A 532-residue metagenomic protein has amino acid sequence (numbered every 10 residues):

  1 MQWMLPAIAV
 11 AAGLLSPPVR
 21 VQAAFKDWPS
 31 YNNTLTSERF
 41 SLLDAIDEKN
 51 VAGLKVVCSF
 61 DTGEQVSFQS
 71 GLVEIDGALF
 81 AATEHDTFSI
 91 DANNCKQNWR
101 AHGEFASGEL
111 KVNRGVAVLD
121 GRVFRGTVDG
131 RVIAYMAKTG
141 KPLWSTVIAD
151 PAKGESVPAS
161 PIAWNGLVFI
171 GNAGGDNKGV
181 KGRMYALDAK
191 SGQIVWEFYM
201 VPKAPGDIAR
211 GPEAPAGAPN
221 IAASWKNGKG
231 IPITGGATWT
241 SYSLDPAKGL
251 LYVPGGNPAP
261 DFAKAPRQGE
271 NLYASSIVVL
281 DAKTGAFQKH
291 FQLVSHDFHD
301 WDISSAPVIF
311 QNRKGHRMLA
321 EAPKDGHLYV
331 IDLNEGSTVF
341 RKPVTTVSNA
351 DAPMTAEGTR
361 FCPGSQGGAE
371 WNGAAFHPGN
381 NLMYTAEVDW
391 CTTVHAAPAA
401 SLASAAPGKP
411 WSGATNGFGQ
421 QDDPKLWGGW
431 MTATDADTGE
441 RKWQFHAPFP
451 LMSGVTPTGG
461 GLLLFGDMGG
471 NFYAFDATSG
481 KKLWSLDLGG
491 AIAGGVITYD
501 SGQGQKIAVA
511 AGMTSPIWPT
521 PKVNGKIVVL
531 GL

Functional and structural regions predicted by a protein language model:
P17-Q22: Sec/Tat signal peptide C-region and signal peptidase I cleavage site
A23-T62, K96-F105, K141-D150, Q193-P232 (+7 more regions): Aromatic (tryptophan-biased) beta-strands that constitute blades/sheets of beta-rich domains
F25-N32, Q65-D86, G108-V132, S156-N177 (+10 more regions): Repeat-blade elements of multi-bladed beta-propeller folds
I46-K49, I90-D91, Y135-M136, L187 (+7 more regions): Hydrophobic/aromatic beta-strand positions that recur at structurally equivalent sites within the blades
D91-N94, M136-T139, A189-S191, A282-T284 (+3 more regions): Short loop/turn segments that connect beta-strands within beta-propeller blades
N98, G103-M184, K190, I194-K229 (+1 more regions): Asp-box/WD-like beta-propeller blade repeats and closely related beta-sheet repeat scaffolds
Y135, K181-Q193, E270-G285, A406 (+2 more regions): Beta-propeller blade signature
A306-T345, N349-E370, A477, V529-L532: Phosphate/diphosphate-binding loops
